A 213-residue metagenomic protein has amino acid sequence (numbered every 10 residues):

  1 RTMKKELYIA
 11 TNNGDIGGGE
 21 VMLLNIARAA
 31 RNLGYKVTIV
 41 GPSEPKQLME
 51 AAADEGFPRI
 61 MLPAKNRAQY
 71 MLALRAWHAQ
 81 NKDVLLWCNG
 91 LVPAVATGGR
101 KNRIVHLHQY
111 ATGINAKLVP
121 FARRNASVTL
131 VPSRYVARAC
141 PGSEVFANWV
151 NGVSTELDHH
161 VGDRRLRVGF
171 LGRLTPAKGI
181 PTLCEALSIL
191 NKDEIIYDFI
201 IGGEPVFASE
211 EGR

Functional and structural regions predicted by a protein language model:
M3-I16: Nucleotide-activated donor-dependent transferases that construct or modify glycoconjugates
L7-I9, H160-K178, C184-L187, F199-I200: Conserved donor-binding/catalytic core segment of Leloir-type glycosyltransferases
N12-D15, L171-T175, E204-A208: Short donor-sugar binding/catalytic loops of nucleotide-sugar-dependent glycosyltransferases, especially enzymes
G17-R28, T175-I189: A conserved mid-protein helix/loop that constitutes part of the nucleotide-sugar donor-binding site
V40-K46, D198-R213: Glycosyltransferase donor-sugar binding loop
H78-A79, R103-L107, A111-L130, R138: A conserved, positively charged/aromatic
L86-P93, L107: Short His-centered aromatic/hydrophobic patch
R138-V145, W149-R165: Acidic anion/phosphate-binding donor-loop and adjacent secondary structure in glycosyltransferase catalytic cores
